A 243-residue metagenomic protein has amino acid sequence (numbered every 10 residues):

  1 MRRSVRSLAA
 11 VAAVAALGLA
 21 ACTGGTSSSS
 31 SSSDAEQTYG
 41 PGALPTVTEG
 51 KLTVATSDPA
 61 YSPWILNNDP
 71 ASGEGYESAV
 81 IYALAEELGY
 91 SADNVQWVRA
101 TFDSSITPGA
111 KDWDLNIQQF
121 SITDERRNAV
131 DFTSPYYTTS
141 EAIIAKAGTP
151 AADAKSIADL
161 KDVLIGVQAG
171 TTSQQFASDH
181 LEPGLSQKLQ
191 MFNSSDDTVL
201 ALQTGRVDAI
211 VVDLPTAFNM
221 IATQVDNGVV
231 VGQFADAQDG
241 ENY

Functional and structural regions predicted by a protein language model:
M1-A12: Bacterial N-terminal signal peptides that target proteins for export
A16-A21: C-terminal motif of bacterial Sec signal peptides marking the signal peptidase cleavage site
T23-T26: Bacterial signal peptide processing site
D34-N116: Extracytoplasmic small-molecule ligand-binding "clamshell" domains of the periplasmic binding protein/Venus flytrap
E49-K51, G75-A79, Y90-A92, A110-K111 (+5 more regions): Extracytoplasmic
V54, G73-L88, F120-S121, T138-D196 (+2 more regions): Bilobed "Venus flytrap"/periplasmic-binding protein-like clamshell domains and structurally analogous long
D58, T138-A145, A222-Y243: Periplasmic-binding protein-like
N94-A158: Acidic, polar ligand-binding/catalytic clefts
